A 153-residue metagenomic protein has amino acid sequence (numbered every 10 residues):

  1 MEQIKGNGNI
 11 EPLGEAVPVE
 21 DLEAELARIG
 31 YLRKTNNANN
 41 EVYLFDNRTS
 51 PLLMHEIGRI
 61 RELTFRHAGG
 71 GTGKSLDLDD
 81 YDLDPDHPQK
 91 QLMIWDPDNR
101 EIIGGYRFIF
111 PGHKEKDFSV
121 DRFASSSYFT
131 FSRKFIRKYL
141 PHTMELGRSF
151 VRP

Functional and structural regions predicted by a protein language model:
E2-Q3: Eukaryotic low-complexity, non-globular regulatory regions
G6-R48: Conserved N-terminal entry element of GNAT/NAT acetyltransferase domains
P12-V17, R59-R66, E115-D121: N-terminal start-of-chain detector that recognizes signal peptides and the immediate post-cleavage beginning
Y31-D80, K90-H113: Short amphipathic alpha-helix that is part of the acyltransferase structural core
E62, T72, L76, H113-P153: Acyl-donor binding region in acyl/amide transferases
P85-Q89: A short, glycine/Asx- and small/polar-enriched loop/turn that sits immediately N-terminal to a beta-strand
